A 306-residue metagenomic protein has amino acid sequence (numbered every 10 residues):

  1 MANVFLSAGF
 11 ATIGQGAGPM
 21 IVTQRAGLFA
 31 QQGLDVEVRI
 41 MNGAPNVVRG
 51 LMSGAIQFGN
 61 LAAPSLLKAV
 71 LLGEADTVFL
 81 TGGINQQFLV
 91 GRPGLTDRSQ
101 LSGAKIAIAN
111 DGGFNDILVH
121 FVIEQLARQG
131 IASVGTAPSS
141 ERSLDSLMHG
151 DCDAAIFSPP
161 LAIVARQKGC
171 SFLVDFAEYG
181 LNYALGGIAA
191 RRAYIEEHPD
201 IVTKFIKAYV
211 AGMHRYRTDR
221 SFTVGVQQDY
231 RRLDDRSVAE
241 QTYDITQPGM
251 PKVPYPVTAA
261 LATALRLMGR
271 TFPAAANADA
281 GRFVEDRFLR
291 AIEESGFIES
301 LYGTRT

Functional and structural regions predicted by a protein language model:
M1-A137, H149, D153-P159, C170-F176 (+1 more regions): Short, glycine-/small- and polar/acidic-enriched structural segments that line small-molecule recognition paths
I21, L67, H120, I163-R166 (+3 more regions): Predominant activation on well-ordered alpha-helical scaffold segments within soluble catalytic domains
I40, E141-L144, E240: Ligand-binding pocket scaffold of soluble enzyme catalytic domains
M41, V47, K68-A69, V164-A165 (+3 more regions): Short secondary-structure boundary/hinge segments and terminal tails
A63-P64, P159, R192, P256-T258: Short secondary-structure boundary segments
R142-R232: Pocket-lining segment of extracytoplasmic ligand-binding domains
E197-A276: Secondary-structure end/capping motifs
G269-T306: Conserved C-terminal helix/tail region of periplasmic/extracytoplasmic solute-binding proteins
